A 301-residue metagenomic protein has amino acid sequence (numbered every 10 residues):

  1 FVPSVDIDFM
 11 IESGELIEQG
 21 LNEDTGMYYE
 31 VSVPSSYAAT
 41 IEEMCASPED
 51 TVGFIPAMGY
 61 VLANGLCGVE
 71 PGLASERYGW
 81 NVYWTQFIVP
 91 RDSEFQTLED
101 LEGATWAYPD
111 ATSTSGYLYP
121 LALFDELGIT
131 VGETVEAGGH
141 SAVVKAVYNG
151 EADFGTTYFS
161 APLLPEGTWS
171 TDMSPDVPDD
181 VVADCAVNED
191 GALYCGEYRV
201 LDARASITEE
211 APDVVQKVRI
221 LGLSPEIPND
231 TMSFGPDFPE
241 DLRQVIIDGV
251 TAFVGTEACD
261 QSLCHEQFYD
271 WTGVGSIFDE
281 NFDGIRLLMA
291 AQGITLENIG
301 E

Functional and structural regions predicted by a protein language model:
F1-M58: Extracytoplasmic small-molecule ligand-binding "clamshell" domains of the periplasmic binding protein/Venus flytrap
F1-Q19, D176-A183, V187-V200, F234-E301: An extracytoplasmic/periplasmic, membrane-proximal ligand-sensing/linker region
I7-G14, V33-Y37, G53-P56, W80 (+7 more regions): Solvent-exposed, acidic/flexible segments
F9-L16, G20, A39, E43 (+11 more regions): Extracytoplasmic/secreted proteins, especially bacterial periplasmic and envelope-associated proteins
L16, G26, P48, V82-W84 (+3 more regions): Extracytoplasmic
N22-G26, C45-E49, G65, D125-I129 (+4 more regions): Sec-exported extracytoplasmic/periplasmic mature domains
E42-D100, Y108, T112-T114: Acidic, polar ligand-binding/catalytic clefts
S93, T105-A107, A111-P239: Pocket-lining segment of extracytoplasmic ligand-binding domains
